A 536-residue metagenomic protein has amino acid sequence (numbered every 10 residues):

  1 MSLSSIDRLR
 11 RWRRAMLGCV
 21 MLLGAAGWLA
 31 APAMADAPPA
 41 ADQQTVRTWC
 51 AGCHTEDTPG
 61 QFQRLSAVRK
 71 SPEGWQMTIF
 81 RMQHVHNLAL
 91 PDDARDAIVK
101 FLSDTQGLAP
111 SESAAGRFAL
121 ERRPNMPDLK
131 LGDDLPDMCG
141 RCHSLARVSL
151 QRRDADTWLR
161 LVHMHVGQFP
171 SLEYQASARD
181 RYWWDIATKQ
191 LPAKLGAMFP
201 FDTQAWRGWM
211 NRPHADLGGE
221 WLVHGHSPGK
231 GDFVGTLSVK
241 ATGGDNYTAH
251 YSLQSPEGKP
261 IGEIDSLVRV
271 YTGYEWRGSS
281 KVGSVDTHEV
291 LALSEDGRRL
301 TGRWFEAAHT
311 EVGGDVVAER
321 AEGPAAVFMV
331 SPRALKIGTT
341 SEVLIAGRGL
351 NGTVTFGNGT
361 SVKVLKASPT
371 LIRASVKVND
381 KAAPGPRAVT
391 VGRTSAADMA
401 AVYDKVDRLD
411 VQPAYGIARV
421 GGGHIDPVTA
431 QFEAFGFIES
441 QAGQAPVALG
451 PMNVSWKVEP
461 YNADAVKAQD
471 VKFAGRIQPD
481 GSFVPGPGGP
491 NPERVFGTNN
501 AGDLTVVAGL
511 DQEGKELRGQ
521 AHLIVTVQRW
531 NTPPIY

Functional and structural regions predicted by a protein language model:
A31-V46, H86-N87, A94, A109-D133 (+1 more regions): Electrostatic cytochrome c docking/interface patches
R47-T58, I98, L135-R147: The canonical Cys-X-X-Cys-His
D57-V85, G132, S144-F169, E263: Gly/Gly-Pro-rich "capping" loops immediately C-terminal to redox-active cysteine motifs in periplasmic/lumenal
N87-R117, P170-M210: C-terminal capping alpha-helices of c-type cytochrome domains
H143, G208-N211, A215-D296, T301-W304 (+1 more regions): Central antiparallel beta-sheet cores of small beta-barrel/beta-sandwich binding domains
Q204, N211, D216, H288 (+2 more regions): Edge beta-strand at a domain terminus
R320-T353, T394-P446: Beta-strand/beta-sandwich contexts
K336-R393, G450-N453, E459-K467, V471-A474 (+2 more regions): Immunoglobulin-like IPT/TIG beta-sandwich domains and homologous Ig-like subdomains
